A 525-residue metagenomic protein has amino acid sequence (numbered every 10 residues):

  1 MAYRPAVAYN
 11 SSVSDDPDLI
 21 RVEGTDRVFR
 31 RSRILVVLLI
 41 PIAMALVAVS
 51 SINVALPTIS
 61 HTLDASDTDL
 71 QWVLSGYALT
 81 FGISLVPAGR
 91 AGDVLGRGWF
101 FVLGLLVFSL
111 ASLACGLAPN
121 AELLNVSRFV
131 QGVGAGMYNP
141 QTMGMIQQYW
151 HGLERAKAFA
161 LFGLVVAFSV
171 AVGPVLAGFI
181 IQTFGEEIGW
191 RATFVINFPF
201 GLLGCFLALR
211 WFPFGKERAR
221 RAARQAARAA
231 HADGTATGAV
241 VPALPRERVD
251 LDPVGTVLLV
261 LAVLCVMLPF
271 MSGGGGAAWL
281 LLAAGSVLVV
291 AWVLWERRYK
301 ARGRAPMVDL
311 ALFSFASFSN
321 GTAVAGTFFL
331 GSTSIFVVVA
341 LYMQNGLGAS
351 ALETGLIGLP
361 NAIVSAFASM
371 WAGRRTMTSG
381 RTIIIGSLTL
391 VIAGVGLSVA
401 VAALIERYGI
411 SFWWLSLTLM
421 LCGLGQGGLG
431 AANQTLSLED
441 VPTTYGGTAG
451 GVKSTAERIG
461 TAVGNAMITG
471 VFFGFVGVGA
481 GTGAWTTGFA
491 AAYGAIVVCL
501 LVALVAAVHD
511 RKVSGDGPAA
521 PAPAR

Functional and structural regions predicted by a protein language model:
A2-I34, F194, L207-P213, R248 (+3 more regions): Transmembrane-helix exit segments and adjacent C-terminal regions of multi-pass membrane proteins
A2-R210, G470, G474, V497: Transmembrane-helix bundle of Major Facilitator Superfamily
R31-V54, G303-G515: 12-transmembrane solute porter fold
A45, L74-Y77, F81, G132 (+8 more regions): Structural signature of transmembrane alpha-helices in multi-pass secondary transporters
T58, M145, Y149, F179 (+5 more regions): A residue-level signal for alpha-helical anchor/packing sites in multi-pass solute transporters
D69, E122-V126, E187-I196, V249 (+4 more regions): Interfacial loop-to-helix junctions that mark the boundaries of transmembrane helices in multi-pass membrane
V107-L117, G134, F200-L207, V287-A291 (+3 more regions): Transmembrane-helix signature of multi-pass solute transporters
Q182-T183, E187-A323, G331: Hydrophobic transmembrane-helix bundles of small-molecule transporters
